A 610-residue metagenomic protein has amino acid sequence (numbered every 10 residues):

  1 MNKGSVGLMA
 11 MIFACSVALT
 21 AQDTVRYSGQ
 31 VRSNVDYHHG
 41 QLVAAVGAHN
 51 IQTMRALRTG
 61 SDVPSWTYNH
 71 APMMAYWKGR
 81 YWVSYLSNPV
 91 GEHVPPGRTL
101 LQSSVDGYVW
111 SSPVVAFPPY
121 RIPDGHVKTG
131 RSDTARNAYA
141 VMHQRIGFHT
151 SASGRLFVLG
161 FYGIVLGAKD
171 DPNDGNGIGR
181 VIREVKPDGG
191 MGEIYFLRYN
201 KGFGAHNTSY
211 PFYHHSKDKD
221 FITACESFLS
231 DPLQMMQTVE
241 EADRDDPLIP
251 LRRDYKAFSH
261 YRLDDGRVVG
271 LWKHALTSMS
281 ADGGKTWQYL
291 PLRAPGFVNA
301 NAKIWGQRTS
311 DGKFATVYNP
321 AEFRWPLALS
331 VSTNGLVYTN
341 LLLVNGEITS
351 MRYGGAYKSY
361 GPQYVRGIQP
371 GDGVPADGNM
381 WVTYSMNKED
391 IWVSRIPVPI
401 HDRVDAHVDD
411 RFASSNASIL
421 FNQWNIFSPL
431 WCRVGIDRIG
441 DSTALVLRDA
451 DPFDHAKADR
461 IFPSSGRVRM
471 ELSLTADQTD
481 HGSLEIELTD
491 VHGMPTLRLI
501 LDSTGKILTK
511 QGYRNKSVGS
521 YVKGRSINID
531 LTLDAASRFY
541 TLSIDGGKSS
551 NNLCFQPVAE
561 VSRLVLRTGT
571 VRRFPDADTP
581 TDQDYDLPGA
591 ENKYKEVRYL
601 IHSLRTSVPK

Functional and structural regions predicted by a protein language model:
Q22-T67, Y76-V141, T150-A302, R308-K358 (+4 more regions): Beta-rich carbohydrate-recognition and catalytic domains
S61, A135-R136, G354-G355, A456-F462 (+4 more regions): Beta-strand-rich interaction surfaces with strong enrichment in secreted/lumenal proteins
P64, D459-M470, V518-R525, K595-L600: Extracellular/lumenal carbohydrate-interaction signature centered on repeated Trp-anchored short motifs
N416-A444: Extracellular glycan-recognition surfaces and repeat-rich motifs
I439-I507: Secretory/extracellular carbohydrate-interaction modules and structurally similar beta-sandwich "look-alikes"
M470-L472, G524-D534, Y540-L542: Short tryptophan-centered beta-strand motifs in secreted/extracellular beta-sheet-rich domains of glycan-recognition
I507-D530: Short, aromatic/His-centered strand-loop micro-motif at the edge of beta-sheets
N552-Y599: Flexible glycan-contacting loops in extracellular carbohydrate-active proteins
